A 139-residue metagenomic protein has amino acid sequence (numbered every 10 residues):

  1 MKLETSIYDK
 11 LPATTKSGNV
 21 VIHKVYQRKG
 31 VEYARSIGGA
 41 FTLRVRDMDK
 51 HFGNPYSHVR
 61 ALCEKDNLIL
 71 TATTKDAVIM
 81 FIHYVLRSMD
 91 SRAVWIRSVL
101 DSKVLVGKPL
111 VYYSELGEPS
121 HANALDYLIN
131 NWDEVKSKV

Functional and structural regions predicted by a protein language model:
M1-V139: Catalytic phosphate/metal-binding cores of nucleic-acid and nucleotide-processing enzymes, i.e., regions that mediate
